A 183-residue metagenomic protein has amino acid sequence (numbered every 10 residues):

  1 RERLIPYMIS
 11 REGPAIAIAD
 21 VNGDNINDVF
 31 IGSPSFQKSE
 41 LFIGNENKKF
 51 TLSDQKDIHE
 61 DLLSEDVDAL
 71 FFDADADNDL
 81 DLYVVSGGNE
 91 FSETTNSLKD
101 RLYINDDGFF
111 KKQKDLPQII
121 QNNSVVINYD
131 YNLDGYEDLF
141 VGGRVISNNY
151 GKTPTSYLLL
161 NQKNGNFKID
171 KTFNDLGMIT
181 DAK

Functional and structural regions predicted by a protein language model:
R1-R11, I43-S64, K99-Q121, K152-I179: Blade-edge motifs of beta-propeller repeat domains
E2-P34: Beta-strand-rich domains and repeat architectures in extracellular enzymes and scaffolds, especially beta-propellers
E12-G23, I43, D66-A76, L80 (+4 more regions): Beta-propeller blade termini
I16, S39-L41, L82, D100-L102 (+2 more regions): Hydrophobic beta-strand positions in blades of beta-propellers and related beta-sheet-rich domains
D28-S33, L80-S86, L139-G143: Hydrophobic beta-strand segments that make up the repeating blades of beta-propeller and related beta-repeat
F30-F50: Beta-propeller domains
P34-Q37, S92-L98, N148-P154: Short, solvent-exposed loop/turn segments at conserved positions within beta-propeller repeat blades
E60-I104: A generic tandem-repeat structural signature
